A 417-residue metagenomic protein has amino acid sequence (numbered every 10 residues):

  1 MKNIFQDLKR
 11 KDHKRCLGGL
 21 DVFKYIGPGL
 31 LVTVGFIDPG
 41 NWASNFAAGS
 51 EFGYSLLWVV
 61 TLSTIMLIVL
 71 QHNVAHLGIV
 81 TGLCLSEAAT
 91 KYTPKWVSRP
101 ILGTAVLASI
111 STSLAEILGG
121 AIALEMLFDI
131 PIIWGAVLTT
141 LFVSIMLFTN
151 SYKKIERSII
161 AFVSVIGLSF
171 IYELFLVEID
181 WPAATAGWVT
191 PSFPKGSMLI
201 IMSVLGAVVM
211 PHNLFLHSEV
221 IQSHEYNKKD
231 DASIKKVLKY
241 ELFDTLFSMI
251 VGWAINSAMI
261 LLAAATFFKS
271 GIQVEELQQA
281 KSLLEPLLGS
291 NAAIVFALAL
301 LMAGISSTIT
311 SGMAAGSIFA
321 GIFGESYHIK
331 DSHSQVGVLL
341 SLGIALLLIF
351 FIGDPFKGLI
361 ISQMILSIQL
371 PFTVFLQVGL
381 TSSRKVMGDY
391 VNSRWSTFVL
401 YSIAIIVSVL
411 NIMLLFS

Functional and structural regions predicted by a protein language model:
I4-K11, S44-G49, H72-V97, I122 (+3 more regions): Flexible loop linkers connecting adjacent transmembrane helices in multi-pass alpha-helical membrane transporters
L20-V32, P94-L107, F193-L205, W253-A263 (+2 more regions): Select transmembrane alpha-helical segments in multipass membrane proteins
V32, V59-Y92, P100-S111: Juxtamembrane transmembrane-helix boundary signature
M66-V80, I221-E225, D230, I250-Q279: Extracellular/periplasmic helix-exit of transmembrane alpha-helices
H76, S98-D129, A136-T139, G304-F323 (+3 more regions): Hydrophobic transmembrane alpha-helices that form the core helical bundles of multi-pass secondary transporters
K95-S98, I133-A136, F247, A293 (+2 more regions): Loop-to-transmembrane helix boundary motifs in multi-pass membrane proteins
L102, L127-T149, V165-F170, H328-L347 (+1 more regions): Transmembrane alpha-helical segments of multi-pass small-molecule transport proteins
V163-T190, M202-I221, L376-K385, V409-S417: Hydrophobic alpha-helical segments and their helix-loop junctions in multi-pass secondary transporters
